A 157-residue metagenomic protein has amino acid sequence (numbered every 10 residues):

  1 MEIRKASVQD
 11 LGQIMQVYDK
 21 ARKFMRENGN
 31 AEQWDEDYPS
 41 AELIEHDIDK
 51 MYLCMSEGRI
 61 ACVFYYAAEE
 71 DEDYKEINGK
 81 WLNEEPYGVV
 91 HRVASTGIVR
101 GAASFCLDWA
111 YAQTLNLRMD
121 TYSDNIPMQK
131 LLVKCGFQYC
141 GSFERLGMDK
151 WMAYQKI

Functional and structural regions predicted by a protein language model:
E2-Q16: A short beta-loop-alpha structural element at the N-terminal edge of CoA-dependent acyl/N-acetyltransferase catalytic
R22-E42: Conserved GNAT-fold acetyl-CoA-binding loop/helix
D49-F64: Conserved beta-hairpin
Y65-I98: Conserved acyl-donor/pantetheine-binding loop and adjacent beta-alpha core of acyl/acetyltransferases and related
S95-A112, Q129-K134: Conserved acetyl-CoA-binding loop-helix of GNAT-fold acetyltransferases
Q113-D124: Conserved GNAT acetyl-CoA-binding A-motif
D120, Q138-M152: Conserved catalytic-core motifs of GNAT/GCN5-like acyltransferases
D124-G141: Conserved active-site alpha-helix within GNAT-family acetyltransferase domains
